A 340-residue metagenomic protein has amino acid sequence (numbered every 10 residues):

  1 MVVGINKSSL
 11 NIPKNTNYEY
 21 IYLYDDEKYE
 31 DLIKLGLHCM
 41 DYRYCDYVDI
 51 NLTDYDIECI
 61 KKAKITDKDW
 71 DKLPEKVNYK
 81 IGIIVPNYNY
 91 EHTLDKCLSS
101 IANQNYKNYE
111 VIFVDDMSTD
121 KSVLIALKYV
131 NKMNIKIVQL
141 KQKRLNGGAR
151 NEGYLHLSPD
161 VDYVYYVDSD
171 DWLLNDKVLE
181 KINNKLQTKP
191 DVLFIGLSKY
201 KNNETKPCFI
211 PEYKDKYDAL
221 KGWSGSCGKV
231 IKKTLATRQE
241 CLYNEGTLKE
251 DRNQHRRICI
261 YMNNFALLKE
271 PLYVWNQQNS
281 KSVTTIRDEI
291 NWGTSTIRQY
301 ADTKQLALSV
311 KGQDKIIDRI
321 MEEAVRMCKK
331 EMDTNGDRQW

Functional and structural regions predicted by a protein language model:
M1-N78: Non-catalytic N-terminal targeting/anchoring module and adjacent flexible stem/linker that precedes the structured
K7, K34, C39, D49 (+4 more regions): Polar low-complexity intrinsically disordered regions enriched in Ser/Thr and small residues
K14, N105, S158, T334-W340: Residues that cap or delimit alpha-helices
K28-E30, T53-I57, K304, Q313 (+2 more regions): Short amphipathic alpha-helical segments that mediate assembly, nucleic-acid/protein binding, or membrane association
K61-A301, L308-K315, K330: Nucleotide-sugar donor-binding/catalytic module of glycosyltransferases that assemble extracellular/cell-envelope
I317-W340: Non-catalytic, C-terminal membrane-associated alpha-helical segments of glycosyltransferases
